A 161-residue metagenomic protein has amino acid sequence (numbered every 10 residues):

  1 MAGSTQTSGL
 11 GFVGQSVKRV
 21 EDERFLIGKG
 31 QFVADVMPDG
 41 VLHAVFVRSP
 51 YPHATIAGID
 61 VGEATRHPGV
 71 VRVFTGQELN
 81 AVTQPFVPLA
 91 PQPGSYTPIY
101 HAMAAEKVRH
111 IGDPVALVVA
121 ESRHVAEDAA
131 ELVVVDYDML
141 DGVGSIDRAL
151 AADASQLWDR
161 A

Functional and structural regions predicted by a protein language model:
M1-A161: Flexible, low-hydrophobicity surface segments
